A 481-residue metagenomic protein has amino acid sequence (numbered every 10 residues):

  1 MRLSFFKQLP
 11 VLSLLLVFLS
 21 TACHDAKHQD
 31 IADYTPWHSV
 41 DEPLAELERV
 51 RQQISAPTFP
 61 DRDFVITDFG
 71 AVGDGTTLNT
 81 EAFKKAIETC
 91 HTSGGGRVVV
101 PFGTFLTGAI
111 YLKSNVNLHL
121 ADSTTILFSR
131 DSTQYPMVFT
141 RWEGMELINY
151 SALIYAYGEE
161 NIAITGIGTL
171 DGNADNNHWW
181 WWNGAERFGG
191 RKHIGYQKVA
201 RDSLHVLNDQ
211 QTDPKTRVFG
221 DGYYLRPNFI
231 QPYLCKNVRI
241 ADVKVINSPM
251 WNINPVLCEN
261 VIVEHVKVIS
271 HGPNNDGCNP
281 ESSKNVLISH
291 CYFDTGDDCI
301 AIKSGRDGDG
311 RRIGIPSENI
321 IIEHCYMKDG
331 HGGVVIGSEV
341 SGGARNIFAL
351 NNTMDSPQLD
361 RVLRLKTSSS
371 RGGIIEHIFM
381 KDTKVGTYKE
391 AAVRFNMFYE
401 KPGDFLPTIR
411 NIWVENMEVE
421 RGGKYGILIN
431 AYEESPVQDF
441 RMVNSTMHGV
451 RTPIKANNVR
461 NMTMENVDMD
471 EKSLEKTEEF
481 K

Functional and structural regions predicted by a protein language model:
R2-K7, S20-V99, T104-N117, A121-L234 (+7 more regions): Extracellular "leader-to-stem" segments immediately downstream of a signal peptide or signal-anchor in secreted/lumenal
P10-S20: Bacterial N-terminal signal peptides
I54, I87-T89, L350, S369-S370 (+1 more regions): Beta-rich accessory regions
V72-G73, D307-R311, G342-G343, R371 (+1 more regions): Short, small-residue-enriched loops and turns at beta-alpha junctions that line or gate enzyme active sites
I87-H91, L106-N115, G166, D242 (+8 more regions): Short, T/G/N/S-enriched strand-turn elements that build extracellular solenoid repeat scaffolds
G95, A109, S129-R130, Y150-S151 (+12 more regions): Short glycine/acidic-rich loop motifs that flank beta-strands on beta-rich extracellular proteins
T104, L257, K284, S304-R306 (+5 more regions): Active-site-proximal loop/turn and secondary-structure-junction residues that shape catalytic pockets, frequently
D122-S123, E160-G168, K236-I246, E259-S270 (+8 more regions): Right-handed parallel beta-helix
